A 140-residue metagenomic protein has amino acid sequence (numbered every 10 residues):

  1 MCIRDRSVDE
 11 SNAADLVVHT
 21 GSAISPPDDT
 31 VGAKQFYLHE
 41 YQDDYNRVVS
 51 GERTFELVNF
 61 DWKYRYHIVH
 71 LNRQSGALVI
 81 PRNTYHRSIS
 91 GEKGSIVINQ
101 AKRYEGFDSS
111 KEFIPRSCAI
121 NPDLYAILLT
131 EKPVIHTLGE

Functional and structural regions predicted by a protein language model:
R4-R73, E92-E140: Active-site region of the double-stranded beta-helix
S75-R87, E105-G106: Histidine-centered metal-chelating micro-motifs
